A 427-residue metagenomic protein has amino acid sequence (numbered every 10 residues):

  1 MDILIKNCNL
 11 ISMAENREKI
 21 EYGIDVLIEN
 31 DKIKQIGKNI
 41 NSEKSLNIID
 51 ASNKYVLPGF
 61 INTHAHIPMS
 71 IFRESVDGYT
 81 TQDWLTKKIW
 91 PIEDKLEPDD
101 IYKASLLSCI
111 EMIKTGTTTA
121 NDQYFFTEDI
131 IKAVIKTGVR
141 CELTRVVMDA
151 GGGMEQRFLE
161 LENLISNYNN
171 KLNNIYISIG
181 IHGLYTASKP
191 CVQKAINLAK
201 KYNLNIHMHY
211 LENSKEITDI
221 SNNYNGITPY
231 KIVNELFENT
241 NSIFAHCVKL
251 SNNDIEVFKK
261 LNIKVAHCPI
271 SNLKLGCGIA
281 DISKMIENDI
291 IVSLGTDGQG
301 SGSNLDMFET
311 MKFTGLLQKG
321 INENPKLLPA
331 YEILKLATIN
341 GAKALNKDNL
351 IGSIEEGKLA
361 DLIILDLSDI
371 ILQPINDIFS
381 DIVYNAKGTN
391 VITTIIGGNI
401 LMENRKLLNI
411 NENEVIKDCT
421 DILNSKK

Functional and structural regions predicted by a protein language model:
M1-I24, E29, K34, N39 (+1 more regions): Active-site microenvironment of metallo-dependent hydrolases
I3-K6, S42-W84, L106, I113-K114: Replace "His-x-His-based motif
C8, V26, D31, N53 (+15 more regions): Divalent metal-coordination and catalytic microenvironments
I71-K103, I110, T137-M148, N213-T240 (+2 more regions): Active-site gating loops and adjacent loop-to-helix segments of metal-dependent hydrolytic enzymes
R73-G138, E160-K171, C419-K427: Alpha-helical scaffold segments that flank or form the walls of functional sites
D129-K249: Metal-coordinating catalytic core of metallo-dependent amide/deamination hydrolases
N234-N241, S283-D369, N385-K387: His/Asp/Glu-enriched, well-ordered alpha-helical/loop segment that forms or immediately abuts the divalent-metal
L250-N253, K259-I290, G295-T296: A conserved active-site cap/scaffold subdomain adjacent to cofactor or substrate pockets
